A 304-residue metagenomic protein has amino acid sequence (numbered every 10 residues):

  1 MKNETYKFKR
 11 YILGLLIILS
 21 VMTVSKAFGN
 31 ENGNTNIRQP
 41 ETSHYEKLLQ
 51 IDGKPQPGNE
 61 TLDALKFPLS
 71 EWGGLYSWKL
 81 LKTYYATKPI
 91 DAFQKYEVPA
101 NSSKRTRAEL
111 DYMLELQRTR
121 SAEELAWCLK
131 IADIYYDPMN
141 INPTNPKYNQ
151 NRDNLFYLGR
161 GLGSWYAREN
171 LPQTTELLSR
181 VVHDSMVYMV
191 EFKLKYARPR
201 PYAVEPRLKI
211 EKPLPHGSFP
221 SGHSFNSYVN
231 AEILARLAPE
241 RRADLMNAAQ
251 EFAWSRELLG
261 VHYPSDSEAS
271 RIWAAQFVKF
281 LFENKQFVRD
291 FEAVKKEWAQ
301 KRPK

Functional and structural regions predicted by a protein language model:
N3-L13: Bacterial N-terminal signal peptides that target proteins for export
G14-T23: Bacterial N-terminal signal peptides
S25-G29: Boundary at the C-terminal end of the N-terminal hydrophobic targeting segment
E31-L259, F280-Q286, D290, A299-R302: Hydrophobic alpha-helical bundle signature of multipass membrane enzymes
H223, H262, S270: Histidine-centered divalent metal-coordination motifs
A275-F277: Catalytic phosphate/nucleotide-handling subdomain of diverse soluble enzymes
V294: Extracytoplasmic/periplasmic copper-protein system
